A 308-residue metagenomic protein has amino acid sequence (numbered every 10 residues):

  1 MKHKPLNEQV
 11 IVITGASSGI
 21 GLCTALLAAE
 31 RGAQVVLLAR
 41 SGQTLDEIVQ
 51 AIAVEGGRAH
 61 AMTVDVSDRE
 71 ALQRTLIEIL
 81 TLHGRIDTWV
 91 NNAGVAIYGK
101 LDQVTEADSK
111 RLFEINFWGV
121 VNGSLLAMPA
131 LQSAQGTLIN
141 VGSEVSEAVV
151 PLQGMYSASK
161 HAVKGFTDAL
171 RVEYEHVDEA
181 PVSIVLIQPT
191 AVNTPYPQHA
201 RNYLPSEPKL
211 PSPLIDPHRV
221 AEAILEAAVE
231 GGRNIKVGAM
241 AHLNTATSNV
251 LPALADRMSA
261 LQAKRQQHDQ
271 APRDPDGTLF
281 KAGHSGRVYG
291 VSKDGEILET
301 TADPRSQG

Functional and structural regions predicted by a protein language model:
V10, S17-S18: Conserved glycine-rich cofactor-binding loop
A33-E47: Conserved glycine-rich Rossmann-like NAD(P)H-binding loop of the short-chain dehydrogenase/reductase
T63-R74, E106: The beta1-alpha1 cofactor-binding region of Rossmann-like NAD(H)/NADP(H)-dependent oxidoreductases
K100-L101, D108-K110: Substrate-binding pocket helix/loop in short-chain dehydrogenase/reductase
S124, S159: Active-site helix of classical SDR
S143: Residue(s) in the substrate-gating loop at a strand-loop-helix junction that position the organic substrate next
H176-Q270: SDR active-site lid
